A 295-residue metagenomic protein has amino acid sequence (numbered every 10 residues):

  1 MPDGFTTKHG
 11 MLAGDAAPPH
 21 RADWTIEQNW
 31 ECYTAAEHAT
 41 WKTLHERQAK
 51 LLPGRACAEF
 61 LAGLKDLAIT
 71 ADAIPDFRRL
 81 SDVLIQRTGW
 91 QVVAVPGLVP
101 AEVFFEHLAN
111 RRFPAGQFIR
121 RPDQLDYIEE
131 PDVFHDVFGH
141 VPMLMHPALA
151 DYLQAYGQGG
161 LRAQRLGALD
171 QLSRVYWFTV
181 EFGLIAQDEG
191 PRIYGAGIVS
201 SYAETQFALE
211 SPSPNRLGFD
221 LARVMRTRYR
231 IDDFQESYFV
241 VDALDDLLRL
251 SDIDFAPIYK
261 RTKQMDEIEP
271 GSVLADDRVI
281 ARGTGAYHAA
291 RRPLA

Functional and structural regions predicted by a protein language model:
M1-L144, V241-A295: The feature captures two recurrent sequence modes
P75, Q164-G167, F219, D242: Short coil/turn linker and secondary-structure boundary residues
R78, H135, A150, Q154 (+1 more regions): Non-catalytic, well-ordered alpha-helical scaffold segments
A94-V99, D151-L153, G167, G190: Short coil/turn segments at secondary-structure boundaries
E102, Y152, A208-E210: Alpha-helix termini
F138-A163, G167: Beta-strand-enriched cores of mature, soluble protein domains
Q158, R162-A196, S200: Extended, Lys/Arg-enriched charged tracts that mediate electrostatic binding to polyanionic substrates
I198-M265: A recognition module on extended beta-rich or small alphabeta surfaces enriched in W/G with H and D/E
